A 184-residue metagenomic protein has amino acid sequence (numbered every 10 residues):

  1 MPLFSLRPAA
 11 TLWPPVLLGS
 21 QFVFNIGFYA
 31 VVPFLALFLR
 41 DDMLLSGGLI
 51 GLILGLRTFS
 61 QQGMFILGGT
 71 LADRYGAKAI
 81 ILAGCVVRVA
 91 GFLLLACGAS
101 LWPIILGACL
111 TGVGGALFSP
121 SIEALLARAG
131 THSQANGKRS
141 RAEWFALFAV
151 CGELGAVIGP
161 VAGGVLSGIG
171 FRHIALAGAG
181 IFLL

Functional and structural regions predicted by a protein language model:
P8-T58: Helix-loop boundary and gating motifs at the non-cytosolic
L44, G76, C97-W102: Helix-breaking motifs and short loop linkers at transmembrane-helix boundaries and internal kinks in secondary membrane
T58-I66, A156-V157: Residue-level signature of mid-helix packing/kink "hotspots" within the transmembrane helices of 12-pass Major
M64-G76, S167: Helix-to-loop junctions at the C-terminal end of transmembrane segments in multipass secondary transporters
A79-L94: Structural signature of the two symmetry-related core transmembrane helices
G91, W102-L110: Paired small-residue
G107-G152: Cytoplasmic helix-loop-helix junction between adjacent transmembrane helices in 12-TM secondary transporters
I174-L184: Symmetry-related core transmembrane helices of the 12-TM Major Facilitator Superfamily/SLC fold
